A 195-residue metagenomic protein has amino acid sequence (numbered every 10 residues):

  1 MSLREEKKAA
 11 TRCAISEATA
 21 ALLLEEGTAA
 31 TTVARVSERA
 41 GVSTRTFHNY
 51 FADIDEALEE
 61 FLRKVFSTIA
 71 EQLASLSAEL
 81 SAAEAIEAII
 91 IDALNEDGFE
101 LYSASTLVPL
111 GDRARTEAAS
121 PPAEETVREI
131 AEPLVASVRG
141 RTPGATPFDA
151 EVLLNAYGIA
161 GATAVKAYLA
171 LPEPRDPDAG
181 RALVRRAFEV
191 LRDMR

Functional and structural regions predicted by a protein language model:
M1-E26, A30-R39: Basic, helix-initiating cap at the start of DNA-binding domains
S2, E26-T28, G41, H48-E60: HTH DNA-binding helix-turn interface
T11, F61, V65, I86 (+3 more regions): Hydrophobic/aromatic residues within well-ordered alpha-helical segments
I15, D53-L58, T68-I69: Short amphipathic alpha-helical segment with a characteristic S/N-K-E followed by hydrophobic residues
L24, T32-V33, L62-A70: Short, basic, alpha-helical segments at the C-terminal edge of helix-turn-helix-like DNA-binding modules
S67-V108: Hydrophobic alpha-helical connector segments
G111-N155: Amphipathic alpha-helical packing segments from all-alpha helical-bundle domains
E124, R141-F188: Hydrophobic/aromatic-rich alpha-helical bundle segments in the mid-to-C-terminal region
